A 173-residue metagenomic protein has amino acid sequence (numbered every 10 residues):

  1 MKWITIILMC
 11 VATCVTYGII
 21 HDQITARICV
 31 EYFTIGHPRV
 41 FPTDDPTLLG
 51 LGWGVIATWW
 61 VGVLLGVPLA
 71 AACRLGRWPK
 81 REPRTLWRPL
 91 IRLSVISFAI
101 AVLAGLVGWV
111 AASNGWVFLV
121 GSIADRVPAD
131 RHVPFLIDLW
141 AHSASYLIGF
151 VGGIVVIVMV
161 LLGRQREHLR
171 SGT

Functional and structural regions predicted by a protein language model:
M1-M9: N-terminal membrane topogenic signal
M9-H21, P89-A112: Hydrophobic alpha-helical membrane-insertion segments
T13, Y17, L64, P68 (+3 more regions): Lipid-exposed faces of alpha-helical membrane segments in multi-pass integral membrane proteins
H21-Q23, R27: Long, low-complexity intrinsically disordered regions enriched in Ser/Thr/Pro/Gly
E31-L48: Perimembrane loop-to-helix junctions flanking transmembrane segments
T47-V61, A129-I154: Hydrophobic alpha-helical transmembrane segments
P68-L93, V158-T173: Cytoplasmic juxtamembrane regions at transmembrane-helix boundaries
A104-R126: Juxtamembrane non-transmembrane "cap" segments at the membrane-aqueous interface of multi-pass membrane proteins
